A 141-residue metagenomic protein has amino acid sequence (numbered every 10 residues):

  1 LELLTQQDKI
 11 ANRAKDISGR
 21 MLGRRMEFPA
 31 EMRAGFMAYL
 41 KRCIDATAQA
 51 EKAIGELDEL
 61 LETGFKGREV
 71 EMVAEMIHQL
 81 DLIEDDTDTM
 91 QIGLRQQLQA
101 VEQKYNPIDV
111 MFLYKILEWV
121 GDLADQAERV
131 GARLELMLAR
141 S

Functional and structural regions predicted by a protein language model:
L1-S141: Cytosolic, long alpha-helical scaffolding segments
